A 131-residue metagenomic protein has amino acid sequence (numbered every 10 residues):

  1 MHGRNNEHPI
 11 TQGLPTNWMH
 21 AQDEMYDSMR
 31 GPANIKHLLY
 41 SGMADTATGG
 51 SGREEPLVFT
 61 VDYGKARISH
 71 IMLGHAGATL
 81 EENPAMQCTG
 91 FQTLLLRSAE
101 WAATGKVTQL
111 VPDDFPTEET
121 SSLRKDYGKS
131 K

Functional and structural regions predicted by a protein language model:
M1-R67, D126: Catalytic beta-strand/loop cores that center a nucleophilic Ser/Cys/Thr and support acyl-enzyme chemistry
T46-K131: Extracellular ligand-binding/catalytic regions of CAZymes and related secreted enzymes and adhesion modules
